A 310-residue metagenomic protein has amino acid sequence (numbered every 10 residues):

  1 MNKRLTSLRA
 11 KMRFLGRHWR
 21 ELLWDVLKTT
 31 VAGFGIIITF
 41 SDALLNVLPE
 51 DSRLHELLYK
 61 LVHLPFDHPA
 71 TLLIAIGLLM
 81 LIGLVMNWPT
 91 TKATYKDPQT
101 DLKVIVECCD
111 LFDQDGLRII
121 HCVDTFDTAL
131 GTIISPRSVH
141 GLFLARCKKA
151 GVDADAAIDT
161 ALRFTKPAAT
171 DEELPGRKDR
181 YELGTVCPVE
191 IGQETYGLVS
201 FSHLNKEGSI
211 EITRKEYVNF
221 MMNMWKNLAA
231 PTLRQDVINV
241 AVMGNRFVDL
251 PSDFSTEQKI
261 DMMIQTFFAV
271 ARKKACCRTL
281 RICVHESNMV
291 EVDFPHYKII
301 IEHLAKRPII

Functional and structural regions predicted by a protein language model:
N2-N239, M243-I310: Macrodomain-like recognition of ADP-ribose-binding/processing modules
